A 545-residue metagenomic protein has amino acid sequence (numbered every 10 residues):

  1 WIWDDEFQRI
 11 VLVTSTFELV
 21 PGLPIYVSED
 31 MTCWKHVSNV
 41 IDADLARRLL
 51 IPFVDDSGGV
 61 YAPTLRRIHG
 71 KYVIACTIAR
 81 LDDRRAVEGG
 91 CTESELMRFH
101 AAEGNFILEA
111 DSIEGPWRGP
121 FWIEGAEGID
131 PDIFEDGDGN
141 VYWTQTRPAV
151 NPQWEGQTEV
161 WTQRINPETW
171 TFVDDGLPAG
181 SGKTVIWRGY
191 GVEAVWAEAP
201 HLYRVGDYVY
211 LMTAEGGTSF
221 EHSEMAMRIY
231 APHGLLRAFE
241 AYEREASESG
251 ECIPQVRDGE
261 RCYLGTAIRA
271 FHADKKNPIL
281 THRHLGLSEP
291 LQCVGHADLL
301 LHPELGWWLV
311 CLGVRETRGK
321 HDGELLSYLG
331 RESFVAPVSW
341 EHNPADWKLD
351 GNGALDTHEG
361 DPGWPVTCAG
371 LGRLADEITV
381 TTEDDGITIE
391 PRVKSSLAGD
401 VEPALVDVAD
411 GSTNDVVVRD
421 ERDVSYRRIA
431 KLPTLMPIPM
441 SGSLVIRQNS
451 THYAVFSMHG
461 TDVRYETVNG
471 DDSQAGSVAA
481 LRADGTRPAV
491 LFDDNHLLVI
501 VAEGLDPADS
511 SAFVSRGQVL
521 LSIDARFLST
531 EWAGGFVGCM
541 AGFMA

Functional and structural regions predicted by a protein language model:
W1-A545: Carbohydrate-active catalytic/glycan-binding domains of CAZyme proteins, especially the secreted or lumenal ectodomains
